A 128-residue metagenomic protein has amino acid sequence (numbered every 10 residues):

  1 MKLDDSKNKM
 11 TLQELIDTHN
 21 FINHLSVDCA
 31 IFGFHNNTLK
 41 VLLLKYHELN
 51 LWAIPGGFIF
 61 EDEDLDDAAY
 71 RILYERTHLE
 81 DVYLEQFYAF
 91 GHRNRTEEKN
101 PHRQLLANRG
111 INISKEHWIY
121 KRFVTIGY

Functional and structural regions predicted by a protein language model:
K2-D28, P101-H102, R109, K115 (+1 more regions): Acidic, metal-coordinating catalytic segment for phosphate/diphosphate chemistry, firing primarily on the Nudix
N23-L25, H35-L39: Short, flexible loop/turn motifs enriched in small residues
S26-C29, A68-A69, T77, T125-G127: Small-side-chain structural scaffolding
T38-Y83, F87-E98: Conserved Nudix-box catalytic region and its N-terminal flanking loop in Nudix hydrolases and closely related
L42, G127-Y128: Short, hydrophobic/aromatic-rich beta-strand segments within well-structured domains
G56, D81-G127: Structured-RNA-binding interfaces characteristic of tRNA pseudouridine synthases
